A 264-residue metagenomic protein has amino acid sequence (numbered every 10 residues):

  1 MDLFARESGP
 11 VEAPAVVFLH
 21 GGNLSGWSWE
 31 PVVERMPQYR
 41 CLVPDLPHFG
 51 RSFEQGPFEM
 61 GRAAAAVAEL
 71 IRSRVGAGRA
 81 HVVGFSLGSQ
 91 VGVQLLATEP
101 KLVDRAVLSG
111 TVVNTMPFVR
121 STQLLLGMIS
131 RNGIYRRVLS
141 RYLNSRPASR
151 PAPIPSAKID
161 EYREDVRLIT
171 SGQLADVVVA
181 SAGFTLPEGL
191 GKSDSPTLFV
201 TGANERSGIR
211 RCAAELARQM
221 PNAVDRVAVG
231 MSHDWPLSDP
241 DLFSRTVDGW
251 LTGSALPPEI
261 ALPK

Functional and structural regions predicted by a protein language model:
F4-F53: Conserved HGGG/HGGXW glycine-rich cap/lid loop of the alpha/beta-hydrolase fold
L42-V83, R245: Active-site loop/oxyanion-hole signature of alpha/beta-hydrolase fold enzymes
G84-G88, G92: Gly/Ala-rich beta-loop-alpha elbow adjacent to hydrolase catalytic centers
A97-T98, D104-I134: Flexible "cap/lid" loop of the alpha/beta hydrolase fold
P117-V119, R136-K192: Conserved alpha/beta-hydrolase catalytic His-Asp/Glu region
S193, F199-T201: Short beta-strand/loop motif that positions the catalytic acidic residue of the alpha/beta-hydrolase fold
R206-C212: Conserved alpha/beta-hydrolase "acid-adjacent" motif
M231-P240, S244: Catalytic histidine-centered segment of alpha/beta-hydrolase-like enzymes
